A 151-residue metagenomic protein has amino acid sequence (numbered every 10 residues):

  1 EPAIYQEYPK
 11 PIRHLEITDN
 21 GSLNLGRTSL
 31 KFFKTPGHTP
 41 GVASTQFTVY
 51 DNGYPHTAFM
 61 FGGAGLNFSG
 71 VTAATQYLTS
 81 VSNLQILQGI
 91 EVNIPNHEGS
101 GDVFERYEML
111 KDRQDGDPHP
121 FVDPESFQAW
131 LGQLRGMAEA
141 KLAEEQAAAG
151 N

Functional and structural regions predicted by a protein language model:
E1-A3: Active-site neighborhood of divalent metal-dependent phosphoester/pyrophosphate hydrolases
Y8, I12-H14, N20-N24, S29-E125 (+1 more regions): Metallo-beta-lactamase
V122-N151: C-terminal regulatory/interaction regions
